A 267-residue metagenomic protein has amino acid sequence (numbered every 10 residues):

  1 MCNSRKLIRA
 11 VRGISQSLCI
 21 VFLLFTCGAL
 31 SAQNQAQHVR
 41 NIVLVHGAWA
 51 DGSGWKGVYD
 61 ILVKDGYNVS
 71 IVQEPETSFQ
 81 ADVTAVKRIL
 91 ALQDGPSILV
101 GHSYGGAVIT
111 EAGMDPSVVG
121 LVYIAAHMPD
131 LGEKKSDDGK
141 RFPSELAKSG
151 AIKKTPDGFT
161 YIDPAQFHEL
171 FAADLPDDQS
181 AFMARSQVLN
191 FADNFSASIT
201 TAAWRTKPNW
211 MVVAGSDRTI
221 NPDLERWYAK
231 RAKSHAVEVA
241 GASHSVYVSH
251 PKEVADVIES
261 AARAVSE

Functional and structural regions predicted by a protein language model:
S15-T26: Bacterial N-terminal signal peptides
Q35-G95: Active-site catalytic motif of lipid deacylating hydrolases and related acyltransferases
V100-G105, I109: Gly/Ala-rich beta-loop-alpha elbow adjacent to hydrolase catalytic centers
S117-V118, V122-P164, F191-N194: Flexible "cap/lid" loop of the alpha/beta hydrolase fold
R185-R205: Active-site nucleophile elbow and catalytic-triad environment of alpha/beta-hydrolase enzymes
M211-V213: Short beta-strand/loop motif that positions the catalytic acidic residue of the alpha/beta-hydrolase fold
G215-A242, V248: Conserved loop-alpha-helix segment in the C-terminal half of the alpha/beta-hydrolase fold that carries the catalytic
V237-E267: Catalytic active-site module of serine/aspartate enzymes centered on a nucleophile-bearing elbow/loop
